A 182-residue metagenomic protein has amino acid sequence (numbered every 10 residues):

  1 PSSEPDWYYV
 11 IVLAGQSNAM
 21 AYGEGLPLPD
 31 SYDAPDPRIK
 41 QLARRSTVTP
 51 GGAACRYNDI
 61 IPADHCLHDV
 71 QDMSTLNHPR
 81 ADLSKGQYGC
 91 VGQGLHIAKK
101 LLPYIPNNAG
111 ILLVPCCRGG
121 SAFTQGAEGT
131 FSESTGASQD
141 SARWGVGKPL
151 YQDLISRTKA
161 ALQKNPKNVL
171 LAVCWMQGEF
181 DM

Functional and structural regions predicted by a protein language model:
P1-M182: Cell-envelope and extracellular/periplasmic
